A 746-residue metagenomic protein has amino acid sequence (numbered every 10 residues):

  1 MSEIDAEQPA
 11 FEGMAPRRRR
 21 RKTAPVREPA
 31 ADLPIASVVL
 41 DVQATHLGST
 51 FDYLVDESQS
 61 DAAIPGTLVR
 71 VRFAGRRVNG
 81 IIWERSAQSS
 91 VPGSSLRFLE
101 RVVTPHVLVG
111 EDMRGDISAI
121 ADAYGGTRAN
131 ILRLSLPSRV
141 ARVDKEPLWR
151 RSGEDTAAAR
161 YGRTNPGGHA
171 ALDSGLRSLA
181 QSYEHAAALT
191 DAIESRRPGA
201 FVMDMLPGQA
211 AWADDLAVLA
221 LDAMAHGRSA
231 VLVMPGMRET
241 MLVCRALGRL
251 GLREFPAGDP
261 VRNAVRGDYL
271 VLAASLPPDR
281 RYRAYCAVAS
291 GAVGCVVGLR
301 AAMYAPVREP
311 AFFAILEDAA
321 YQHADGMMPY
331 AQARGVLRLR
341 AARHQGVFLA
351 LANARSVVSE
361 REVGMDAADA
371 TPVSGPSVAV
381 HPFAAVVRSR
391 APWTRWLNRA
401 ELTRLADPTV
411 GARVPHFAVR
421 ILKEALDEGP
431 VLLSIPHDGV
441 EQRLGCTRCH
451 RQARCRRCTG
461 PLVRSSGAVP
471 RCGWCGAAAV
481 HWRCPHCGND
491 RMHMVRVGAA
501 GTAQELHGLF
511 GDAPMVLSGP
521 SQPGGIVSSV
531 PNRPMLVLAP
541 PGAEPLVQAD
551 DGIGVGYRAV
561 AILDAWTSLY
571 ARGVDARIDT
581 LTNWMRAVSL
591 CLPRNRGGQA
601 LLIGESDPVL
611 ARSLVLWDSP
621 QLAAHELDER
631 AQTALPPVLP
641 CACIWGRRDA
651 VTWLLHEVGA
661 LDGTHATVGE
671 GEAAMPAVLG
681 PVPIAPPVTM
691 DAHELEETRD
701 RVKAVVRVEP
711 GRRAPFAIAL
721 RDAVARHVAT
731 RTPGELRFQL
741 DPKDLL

Functional and structural regions predicted by a protein language model:
M1-L402, T409, H416, E424-L426 (+6 more regions): Accessory, non-ATPase domains that flank or precede helicase/AAA+ motor cores in DNA-metabolism machines
S2, E28, P65, H416 (+4 more regions): C-terminal helicase module of SF1/SF2 nucleic-acid helicases/translocases
D32, L47, A74-R76, V440 (+6 more regions): Short flexible coil/turn linkers enriched for glycine and charged/polar residues that connect secondary-structure
A200-D204, V231-V233, L432-S434, G445 (+1 more regions): Short hydrophobic/aromatic beta-strand immediately N-terminal to the Walker A/P-loop
L232, V297, L433, V537-L538: Hydrophobic beta-strand scaffold positions of dinucleotide-using enzymes
L299-R300, L316-A319, H437, R448 (+2 more regions): Walker B catalytic acidic pair
M327-Q332, C449-Q452, A500, V574-L581: Short, conserved loop/turn and helix-capping segments at secondary-structure boundaries that abut family-defining
R413-H416, I421-F510: Cys/His-rich short segments
